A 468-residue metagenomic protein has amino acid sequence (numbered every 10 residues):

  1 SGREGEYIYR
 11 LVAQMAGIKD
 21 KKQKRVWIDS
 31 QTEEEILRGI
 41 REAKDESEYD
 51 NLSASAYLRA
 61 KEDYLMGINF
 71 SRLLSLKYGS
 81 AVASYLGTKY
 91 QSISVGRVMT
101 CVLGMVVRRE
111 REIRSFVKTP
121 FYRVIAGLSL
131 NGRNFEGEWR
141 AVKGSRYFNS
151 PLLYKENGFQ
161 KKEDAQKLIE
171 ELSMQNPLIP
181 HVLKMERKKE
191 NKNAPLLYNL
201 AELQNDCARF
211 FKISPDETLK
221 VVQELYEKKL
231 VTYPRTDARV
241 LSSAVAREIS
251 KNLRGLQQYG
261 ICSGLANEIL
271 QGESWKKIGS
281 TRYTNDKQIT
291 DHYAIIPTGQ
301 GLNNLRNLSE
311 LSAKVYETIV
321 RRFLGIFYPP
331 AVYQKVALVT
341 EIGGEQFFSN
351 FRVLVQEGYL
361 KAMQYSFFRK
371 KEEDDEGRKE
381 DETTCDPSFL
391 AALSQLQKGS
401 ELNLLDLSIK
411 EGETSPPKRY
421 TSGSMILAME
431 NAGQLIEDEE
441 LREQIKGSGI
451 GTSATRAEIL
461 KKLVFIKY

Functional and structural regions predicted by a protein language model:
S1-G433, E439-I450, A454-K467: Toprim catalytic domain recognition across nucleic-acid enzymes
